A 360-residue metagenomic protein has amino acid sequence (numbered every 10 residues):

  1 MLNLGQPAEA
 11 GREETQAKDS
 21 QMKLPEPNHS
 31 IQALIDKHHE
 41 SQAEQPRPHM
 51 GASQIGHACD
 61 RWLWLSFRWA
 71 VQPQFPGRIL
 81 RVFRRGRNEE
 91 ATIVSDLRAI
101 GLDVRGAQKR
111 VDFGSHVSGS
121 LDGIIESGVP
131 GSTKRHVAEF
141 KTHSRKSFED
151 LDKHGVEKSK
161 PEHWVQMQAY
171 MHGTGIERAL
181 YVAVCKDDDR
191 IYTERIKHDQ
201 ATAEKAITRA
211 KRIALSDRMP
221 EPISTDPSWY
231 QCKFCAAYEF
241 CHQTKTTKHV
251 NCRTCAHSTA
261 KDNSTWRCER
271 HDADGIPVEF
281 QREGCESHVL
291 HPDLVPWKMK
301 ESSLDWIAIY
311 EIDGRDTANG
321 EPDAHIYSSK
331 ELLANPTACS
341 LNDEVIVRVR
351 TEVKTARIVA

Functional and structural regions predicted by a protein language model:
L2-V137, S144-K146, H154-E157, P161 (+3 more regions): Metal-dependent nuclease catalytic cores that hydrolyze phosphodiester bonds in DNA/RNA, characterized by
S20, L24, E44, A52-Q54 (+6 more regions): Generic structural signal for short, flexible, solvent-exposed coil/loop and linker residues
L102, S115, V129-S132, P227 (+3 more regions): A generic structural signal for short, solvent-exposed coil/turn residues that cap or connect secondary-structure
Q108, Q166-Q168: Glutamine-centric residue-chemistry signal
K134-F140, E177-Y181: Conserved active-site beta-strand-loop modules that form the wall/rim of enzyme catalytic pockets and either contain
K141-S144, C185-K186, D272: A short beta-strand motif that forms part of the nucleic acid-binding face of small beta-barrel RNA-binding folds
D150, E157-E162, A169, G173-E269 (+1 more regions): Metal-dependent nuclease catalytic regions and adjoining charged, substrate-binding loops involved in nucleic-acid end
A273-E279: Short linker/helix segments within small regulatory modules
